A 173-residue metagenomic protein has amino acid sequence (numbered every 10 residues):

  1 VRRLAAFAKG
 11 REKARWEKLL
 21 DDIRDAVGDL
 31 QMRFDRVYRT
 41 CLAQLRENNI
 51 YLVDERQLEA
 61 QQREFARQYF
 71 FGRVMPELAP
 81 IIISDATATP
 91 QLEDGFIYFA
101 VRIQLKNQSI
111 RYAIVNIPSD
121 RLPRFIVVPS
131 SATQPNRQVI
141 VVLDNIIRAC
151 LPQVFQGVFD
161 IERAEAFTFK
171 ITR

Functional and structural regions predicted by a protein language model:
V1-R173: N-terminal non-catalytic structural scaffold regions of very large proteins
